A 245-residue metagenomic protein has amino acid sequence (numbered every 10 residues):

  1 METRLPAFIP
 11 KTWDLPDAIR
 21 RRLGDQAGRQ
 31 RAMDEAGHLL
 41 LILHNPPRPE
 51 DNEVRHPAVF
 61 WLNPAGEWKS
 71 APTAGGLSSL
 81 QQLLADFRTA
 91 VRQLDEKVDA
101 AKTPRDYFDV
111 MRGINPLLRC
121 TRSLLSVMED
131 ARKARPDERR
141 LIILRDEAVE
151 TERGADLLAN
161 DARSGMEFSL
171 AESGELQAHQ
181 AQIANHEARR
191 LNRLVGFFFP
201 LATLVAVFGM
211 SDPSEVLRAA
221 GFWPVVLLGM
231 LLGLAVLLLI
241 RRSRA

Functional and structural regions predicted by a protein language model:
M1-T3: C-terminal partner/receptor-binding element of secreted or periplasmic proteins
L5-E129, K133: Extended alpha-helical interaction modules
G24, G28, G37, G66 (+10 more regions): Residue-identity detector for glycine
E53-R55, R135, L176, L217 (+1 more regions): General "foldedness" signal
W68-A71, R135-P136, A159, L170 (+2 more regions): Short, surface-exposed, polar/charged, turn-prone segments marking secondary-structure boundaries
Y107-S211: Membrane-associated alpha-helical segments
R189-A245: Alpha-helical transmembrane anchor segments
